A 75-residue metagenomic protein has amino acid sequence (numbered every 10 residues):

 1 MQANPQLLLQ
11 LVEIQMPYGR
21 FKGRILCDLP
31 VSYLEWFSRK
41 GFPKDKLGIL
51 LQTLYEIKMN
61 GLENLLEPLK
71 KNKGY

Functional and structural regions predicted by a protein language model:
M1-Y75: DEDD superfamily 3′-5′ metal-dependent exonuclease/proofreading module
